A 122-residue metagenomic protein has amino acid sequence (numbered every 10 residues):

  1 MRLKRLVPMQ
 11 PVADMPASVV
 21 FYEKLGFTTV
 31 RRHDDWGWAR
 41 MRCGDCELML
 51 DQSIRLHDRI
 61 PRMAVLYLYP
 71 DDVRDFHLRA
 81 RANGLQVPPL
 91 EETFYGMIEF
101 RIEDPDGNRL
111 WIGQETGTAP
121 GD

Functional and structural regions predicted by a protein language model:
M1-A17, A64-L66, G113-D122: N-terminal beta-strand motif that seeds the catalytic metal site of vicinal oxygen chelate
R2, M9-L48: Core segments of cupin and vicinal oxygen chelate
L6, D35, R62, G96: Exposed loop/turn and edge beta-strand positions of beta-sandwich/beta-sheet ligand-binding modules
A13-P16, L66-R109: Vicinal oxygen chelate
L25, L48-D51, G113-G117: Membrane-topology and secretion signals of cell-surface/extracellular proteins
T28-D34, E91, G117-P120: Conserved catalytic-core motifs of GNAT/GCN5-like acyltransferases
M41-C46, I102-P105, E115: Active-site beta-strand termini and strand-to-loop segments that position acidic
L56, F94-Y95, E115-A119: A short acidic/small-residue loop/turn micro-motif
